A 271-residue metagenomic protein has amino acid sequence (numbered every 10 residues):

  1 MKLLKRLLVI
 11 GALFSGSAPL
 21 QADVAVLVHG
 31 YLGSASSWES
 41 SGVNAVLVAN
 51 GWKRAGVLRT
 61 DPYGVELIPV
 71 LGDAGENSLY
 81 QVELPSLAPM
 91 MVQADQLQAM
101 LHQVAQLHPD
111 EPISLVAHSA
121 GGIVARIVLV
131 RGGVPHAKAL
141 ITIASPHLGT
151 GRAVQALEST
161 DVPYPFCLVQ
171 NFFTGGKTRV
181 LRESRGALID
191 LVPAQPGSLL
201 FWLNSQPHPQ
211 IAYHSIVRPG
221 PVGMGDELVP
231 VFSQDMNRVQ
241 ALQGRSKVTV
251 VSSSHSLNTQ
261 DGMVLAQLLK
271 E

Functional and structural regions predicted by a protein language model:
M1-R6: Positively charged n-region of N-terminal signal peptides that target proteins for export
L7-G16: Bacterial N-terminal signal peptides
L20-A22: Boundary at the C-terminal end of the N-terminal hydrophobic targeting segment
A25-E111, S159: Active-site catalytic motif of lipid deacylating hydrolases and related acyltransferases
V28-G30, H118-S119, A144: The conserved beta1-alpha1 loop
S36-S40, S86-A94, H118, V192-P196 (+2 more regions): Solvent-exposed, acidic/flexible segments
Q98-H102, L107, L129-E271: Helical cap/lid subdomain of alpha/beta-hydrolase-fold lipid enzymes that gates access to the catalytic pocket
V116-A117, G121, A125: Gly/Ala-rich beta-loop-alpha elbow adjacent to hydrolase catalytic centers
